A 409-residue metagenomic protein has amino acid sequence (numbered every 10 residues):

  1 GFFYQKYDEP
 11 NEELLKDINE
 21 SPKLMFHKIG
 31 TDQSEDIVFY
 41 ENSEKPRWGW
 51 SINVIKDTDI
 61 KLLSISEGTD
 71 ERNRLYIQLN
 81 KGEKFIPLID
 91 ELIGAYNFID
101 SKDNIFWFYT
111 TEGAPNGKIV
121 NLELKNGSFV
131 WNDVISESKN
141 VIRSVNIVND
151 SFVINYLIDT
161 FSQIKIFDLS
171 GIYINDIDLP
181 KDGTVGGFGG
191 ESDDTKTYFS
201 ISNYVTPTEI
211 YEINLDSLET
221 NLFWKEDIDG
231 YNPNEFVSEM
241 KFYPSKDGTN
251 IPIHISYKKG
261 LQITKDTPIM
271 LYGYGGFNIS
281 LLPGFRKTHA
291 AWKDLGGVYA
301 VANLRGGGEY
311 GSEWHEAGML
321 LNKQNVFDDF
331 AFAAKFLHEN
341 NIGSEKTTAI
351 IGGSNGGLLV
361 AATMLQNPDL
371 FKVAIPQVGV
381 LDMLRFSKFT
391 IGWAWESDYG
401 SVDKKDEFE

Functional and structural regions predicted by a protein language model:
G1-T267, F277-L295, N322, K335-E339 (+1 more regions): Peripheral, non-catalytic segments that deliver or gate enzyme domains
Y4, Y272, P376: Redox-cofactor binding/interface segments in oxidoreductases and associated redox assembly factors
D8, G275, W314, G318: Short, histidine-centered active-site or binding-site loop motifs used for metal coordination, general acid-base
F39, Y76, V134, F167 (+8 more regions): Residue-level detector of alpha-helical recognition elements and their boundaries
P268-Y272, Y299: Hydrophobic beta-strand anchors of alpha/beta hydrolase catalytic cores
G275-F277, N355-G356: Acidic helix/loop microenvironments that form the catalytic cleft of cell-wall polysaccharide enzymes
L295, V301-E409: Active-site-proximal cap/loop segments of hydrolase catalytic domains
